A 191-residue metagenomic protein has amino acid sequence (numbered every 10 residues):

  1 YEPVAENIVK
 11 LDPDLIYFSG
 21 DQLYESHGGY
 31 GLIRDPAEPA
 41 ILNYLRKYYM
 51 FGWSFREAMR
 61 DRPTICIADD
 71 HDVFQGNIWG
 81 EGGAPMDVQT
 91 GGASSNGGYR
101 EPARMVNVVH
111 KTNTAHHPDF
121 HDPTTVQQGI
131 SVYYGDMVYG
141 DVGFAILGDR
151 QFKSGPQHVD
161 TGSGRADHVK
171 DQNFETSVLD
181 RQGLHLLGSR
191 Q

Functional and structural regions predicted by a protein language model:
Y1-Q191: Metal-dependent phosphoester/phosphodiester hydrolase catalytic core
